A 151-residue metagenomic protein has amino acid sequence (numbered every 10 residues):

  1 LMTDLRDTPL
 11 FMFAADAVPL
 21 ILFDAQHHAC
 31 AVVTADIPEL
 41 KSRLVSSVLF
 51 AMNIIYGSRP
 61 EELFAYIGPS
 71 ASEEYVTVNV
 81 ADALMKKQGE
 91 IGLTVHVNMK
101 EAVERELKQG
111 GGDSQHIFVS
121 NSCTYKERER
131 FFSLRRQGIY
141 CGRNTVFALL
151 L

Functional and structural regions predicted by a protein language model:
L1-L151: Active-site microenvironment for binding and transforming phosphate-containing groups
